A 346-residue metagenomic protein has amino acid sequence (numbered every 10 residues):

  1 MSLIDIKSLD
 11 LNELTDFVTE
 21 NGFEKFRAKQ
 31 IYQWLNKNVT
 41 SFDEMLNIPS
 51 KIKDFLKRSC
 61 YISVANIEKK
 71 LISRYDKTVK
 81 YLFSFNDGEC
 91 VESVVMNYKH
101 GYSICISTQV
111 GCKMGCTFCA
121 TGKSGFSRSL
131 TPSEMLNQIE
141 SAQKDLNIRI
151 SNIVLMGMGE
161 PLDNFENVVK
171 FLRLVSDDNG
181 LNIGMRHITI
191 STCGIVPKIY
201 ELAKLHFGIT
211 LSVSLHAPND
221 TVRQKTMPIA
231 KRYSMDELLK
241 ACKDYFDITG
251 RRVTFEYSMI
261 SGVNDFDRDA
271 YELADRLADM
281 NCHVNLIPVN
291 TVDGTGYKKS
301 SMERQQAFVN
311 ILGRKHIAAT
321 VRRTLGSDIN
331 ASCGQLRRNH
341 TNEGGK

Functional and structural regions predicted by a protein language model:
M1-V91, K243-R252, Y257-K346: Auxiliary Fe-S-binding modules of radical SAM enzymes
Q30, Q109, M135-Q138, Q305: Glutamine-centric residue-chemistry signal
Y81-S107: Helix-turn-helix/homeodomain-like alpha-helical modules used for DNA recognition and transcription-factor dimerization
N97-E134: Canonical Radical SAM [4Fe-4S] cluster-binding loop centered on the CxxxCxxC motif and its immediate flanking residues
G122-N152: Conserved alpha-helical substructure of the radical SAM core
L130, G194, T324-L325: Short beta->alpha linker loops
Q143-N152, G157-A319: Conserved AdoMet/S-adenosylmethionine-binding subsite of the radical SAM
